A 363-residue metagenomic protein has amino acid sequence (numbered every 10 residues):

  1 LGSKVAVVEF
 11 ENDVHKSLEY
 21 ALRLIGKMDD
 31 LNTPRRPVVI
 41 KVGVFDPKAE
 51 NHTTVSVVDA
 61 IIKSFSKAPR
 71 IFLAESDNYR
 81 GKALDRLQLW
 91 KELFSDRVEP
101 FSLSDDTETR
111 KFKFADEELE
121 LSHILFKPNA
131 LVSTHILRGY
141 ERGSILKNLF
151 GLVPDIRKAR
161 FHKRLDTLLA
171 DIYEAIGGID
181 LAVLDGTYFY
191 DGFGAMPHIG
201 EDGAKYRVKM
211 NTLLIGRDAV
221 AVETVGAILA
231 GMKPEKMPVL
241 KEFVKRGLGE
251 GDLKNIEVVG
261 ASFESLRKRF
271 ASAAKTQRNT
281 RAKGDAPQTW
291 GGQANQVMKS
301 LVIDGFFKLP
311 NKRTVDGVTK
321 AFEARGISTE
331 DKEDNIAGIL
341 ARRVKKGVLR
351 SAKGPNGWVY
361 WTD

Functional and structural regions predicted by a protein language model:
L1-A282: N-terminal and secondary-structure boundary signal
V244, E323, L340-K345: Alpha-helix C-terminal capping/helix-coil junction sites
R269-F270, G354-D363: Short, cationic-aromatic polyanion-contact patches
W290-K312, A341-V344: Positively charged, polyanion-binding regions of nucleic-acid-associated proteins
F307, S328, L349-R350: Conserved hydrophobic residue
L309-A324: Short acidic, hydrophobic short linear motifs in intrinsically disordered regions
T329-V344: Short amphipathic alpha-helical interaction segments
V344-G354: A short, conserved structural fragment
